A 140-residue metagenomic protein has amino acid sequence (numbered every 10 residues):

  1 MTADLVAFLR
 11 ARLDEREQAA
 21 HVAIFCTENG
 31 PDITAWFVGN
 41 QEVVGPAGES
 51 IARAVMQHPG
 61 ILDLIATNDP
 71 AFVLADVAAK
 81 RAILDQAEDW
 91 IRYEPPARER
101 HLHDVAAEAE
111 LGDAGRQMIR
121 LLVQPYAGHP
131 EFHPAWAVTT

Functional and structural regions predicted by a protein language model:
M1-I61, A75-D85, I119-T140: Extreme N-terminal leader/activation tails
E17-H21, N68-E110: Amphipathic alpha-helical oligomerization segments
D63-A66: Short Cys/His-based metal-binding microdomains
E99, H103-H133: Short loop/turn elements at secondary-structure junctions
